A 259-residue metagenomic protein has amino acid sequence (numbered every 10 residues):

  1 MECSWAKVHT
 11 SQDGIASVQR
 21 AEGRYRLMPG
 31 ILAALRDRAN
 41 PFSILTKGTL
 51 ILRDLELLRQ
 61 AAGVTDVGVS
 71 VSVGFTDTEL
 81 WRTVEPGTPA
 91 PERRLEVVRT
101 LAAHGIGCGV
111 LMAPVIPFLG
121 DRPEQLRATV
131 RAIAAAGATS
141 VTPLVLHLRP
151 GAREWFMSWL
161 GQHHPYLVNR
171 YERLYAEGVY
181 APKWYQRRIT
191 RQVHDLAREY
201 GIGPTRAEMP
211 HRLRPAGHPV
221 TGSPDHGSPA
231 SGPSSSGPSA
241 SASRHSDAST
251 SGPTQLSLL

Functional and structural regions predicted by a protein language model:
M1-R170, L174, G178-A181: Conserved AdoMet/S-adenosylmethionine-binding subsite of the radical SAM
F118-L259: Auxiliary Fe-S-binding modules of radical SAM enzymes
